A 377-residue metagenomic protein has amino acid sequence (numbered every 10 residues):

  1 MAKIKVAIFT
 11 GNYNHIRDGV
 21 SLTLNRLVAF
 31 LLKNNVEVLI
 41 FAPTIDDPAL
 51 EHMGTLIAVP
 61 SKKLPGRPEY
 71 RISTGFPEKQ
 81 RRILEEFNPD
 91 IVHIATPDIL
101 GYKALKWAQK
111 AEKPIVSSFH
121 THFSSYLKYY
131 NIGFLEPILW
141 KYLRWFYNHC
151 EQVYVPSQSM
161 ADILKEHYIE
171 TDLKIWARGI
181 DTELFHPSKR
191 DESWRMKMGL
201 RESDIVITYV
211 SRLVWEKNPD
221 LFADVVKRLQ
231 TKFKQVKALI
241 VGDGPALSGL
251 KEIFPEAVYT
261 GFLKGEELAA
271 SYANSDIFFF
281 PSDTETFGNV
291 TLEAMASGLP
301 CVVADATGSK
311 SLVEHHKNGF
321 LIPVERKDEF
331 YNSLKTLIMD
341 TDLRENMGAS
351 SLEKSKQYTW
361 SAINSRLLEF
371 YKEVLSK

Functional and structural regions predicted by a protein language model:
M1-A58, W360-A362, L368: N-terminal subdomain of nucleotide-sugar transferases
A42, A58-P60, W140-R190: Donor nucleotide-sugar binding/catalytic pocket of nucleotide-sugar-dependent glycosyltransferases
L84, F262-L263, A270-S275: Short alpha-helical donor nucleotide-sugar binding micro-motif in glycosyltransferases
L200-K217, F222-K227: Conserved donor-binding/catalytic core segment of Leloir-type glycosyltransferases
K264, D283: Aromatic "clamp/platform" in nucleotide-sugar-dependent glycosyltransferases that forms part of the donor/acceptor
P300-V303, V313: Short hydrophobic beta-strand element within catalytic cores of glycosyltransferases and related nucleotide-activated
H315-H316, F320-K327, T336-D342: Conserved acidic donor-binding segment of nucleotide-sugar-dependent glycosyltransferases
E329, T336, L343-Q357, E369: A short, well-ordered alpha-helix in the C-terminal region of glycosyltransferases
